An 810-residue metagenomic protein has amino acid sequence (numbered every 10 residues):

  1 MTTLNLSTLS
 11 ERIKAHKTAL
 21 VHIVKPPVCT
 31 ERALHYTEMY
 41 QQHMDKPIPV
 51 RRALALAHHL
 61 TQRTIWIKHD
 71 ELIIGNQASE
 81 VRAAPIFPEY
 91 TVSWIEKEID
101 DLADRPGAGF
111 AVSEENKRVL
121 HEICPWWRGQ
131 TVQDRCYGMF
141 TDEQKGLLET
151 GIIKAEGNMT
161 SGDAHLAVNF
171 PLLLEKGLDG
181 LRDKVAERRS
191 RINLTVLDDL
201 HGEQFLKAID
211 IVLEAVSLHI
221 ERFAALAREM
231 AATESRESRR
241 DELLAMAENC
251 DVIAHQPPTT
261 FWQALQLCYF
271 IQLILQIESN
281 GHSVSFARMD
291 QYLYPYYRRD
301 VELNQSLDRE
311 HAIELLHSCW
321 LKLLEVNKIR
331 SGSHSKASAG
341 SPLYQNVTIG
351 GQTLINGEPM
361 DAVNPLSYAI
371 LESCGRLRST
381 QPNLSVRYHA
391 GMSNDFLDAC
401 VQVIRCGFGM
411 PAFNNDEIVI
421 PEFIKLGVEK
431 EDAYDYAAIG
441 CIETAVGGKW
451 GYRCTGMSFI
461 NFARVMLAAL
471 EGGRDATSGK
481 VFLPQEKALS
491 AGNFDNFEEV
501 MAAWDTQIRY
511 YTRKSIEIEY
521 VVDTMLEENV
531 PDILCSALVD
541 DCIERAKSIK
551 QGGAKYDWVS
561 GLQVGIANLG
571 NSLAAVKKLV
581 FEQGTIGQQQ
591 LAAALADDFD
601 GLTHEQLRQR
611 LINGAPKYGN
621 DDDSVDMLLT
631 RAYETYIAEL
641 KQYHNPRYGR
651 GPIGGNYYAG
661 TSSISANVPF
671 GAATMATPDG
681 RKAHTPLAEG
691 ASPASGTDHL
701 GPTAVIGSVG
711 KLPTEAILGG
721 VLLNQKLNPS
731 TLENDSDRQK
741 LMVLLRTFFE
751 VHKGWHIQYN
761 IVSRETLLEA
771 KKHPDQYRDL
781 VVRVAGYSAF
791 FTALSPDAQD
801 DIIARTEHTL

Functional and structural regions predicted by a protein language model:
T2-L206, S238-A245, N249-L810: Conserved catalytic cores of very large enzyme subunits
K207-L218: Extended non-globular scaffold/tether segments
L218, R222-A225, E229: Extended, non-transmembrane alpha-helical coiled-coils
A231-S238: A conserved hydrophobic secondary-structure block that centers on an alpha-helix together with its immediately flanking
